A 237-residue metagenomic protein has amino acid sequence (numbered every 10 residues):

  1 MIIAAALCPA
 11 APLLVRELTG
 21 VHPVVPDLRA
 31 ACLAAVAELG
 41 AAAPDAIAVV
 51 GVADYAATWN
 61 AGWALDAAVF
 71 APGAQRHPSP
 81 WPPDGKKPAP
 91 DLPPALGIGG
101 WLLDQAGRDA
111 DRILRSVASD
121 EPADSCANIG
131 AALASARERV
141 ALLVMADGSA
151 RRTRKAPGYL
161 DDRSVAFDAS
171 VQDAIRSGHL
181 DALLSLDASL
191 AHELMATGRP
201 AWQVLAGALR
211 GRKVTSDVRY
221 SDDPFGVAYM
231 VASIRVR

Functional and structural regions predicted by a protein language model:
M1-P90: A short aromatic-anchored loop/beta-hairpin motif
P23-A30, P93, G97, A166 (+2 more regions): Conserved active-site and cofactor/substrate-binding residues in soluble primary-metabolism enzymes
L28-A37, A123-G130, W202: Short, hydrophobic/amphipathic alpha-helical packing segments that form internal helix faces or helix-helix interfaces
P80-I129: Cap/lid and interdomain-hinge subdomains that line or gate substrate/regulatory clefts in soluble alpha/beta enzymes
S119-S170: Active-site beta-strand/loop microenvironment that shapes enzyme catalytic pockets
I175-S221: Polyanion-binding loop/helix "lid" in catalytic or ligand-binding cores
F225-R237: Short, basic/aromatic-enriched C-terminal tail that caps enzymatic domains
